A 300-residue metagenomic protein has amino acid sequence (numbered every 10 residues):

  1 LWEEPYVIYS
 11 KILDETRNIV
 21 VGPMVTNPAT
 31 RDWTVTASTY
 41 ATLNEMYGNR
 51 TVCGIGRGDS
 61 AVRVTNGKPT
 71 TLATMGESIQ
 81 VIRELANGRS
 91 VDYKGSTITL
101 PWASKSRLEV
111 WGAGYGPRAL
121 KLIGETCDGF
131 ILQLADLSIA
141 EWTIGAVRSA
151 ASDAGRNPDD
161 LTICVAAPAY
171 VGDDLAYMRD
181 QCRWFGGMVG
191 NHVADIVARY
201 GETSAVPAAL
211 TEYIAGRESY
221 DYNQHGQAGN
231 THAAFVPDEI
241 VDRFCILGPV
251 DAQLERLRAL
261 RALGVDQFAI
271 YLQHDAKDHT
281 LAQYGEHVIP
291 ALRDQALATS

Functional and structural regions predicted by a protein language model:
L1-M24, L108, T299: N-terminal beta1-alpha1-beta2 module of alpha/beta enzyme domains
W2-S10, D136-A151, A276-A282: Active-site-adjacent beta->alpha loops and helix N-cap segments on the catalytic face of soluble alpha/beta enzymes
Y9-V20, Y40-T51, G124-E125, S152-P158 (+1 more regions): Acidic (Asp/Glu)-rich catalytic clusters
V20-T26, T51-I55, V110-A113, F130-L132 (+2 more regions): Hydrophobic faces of well-ordered beta-strands that scaffold small-molecule active sites in alpha/beta enzyme cores
T26-T34, S104-Y115, A169-G172, E239-D251: Active-site mouth loops of central-metabolism enzymes
T39, G112-E125, Q181-C182, P249-A259: Short, acidic/polar
K68-L100, A140-A262, R293-S300: An alpha-helical appendage that flanks or caps ligand/catalytic pockets
W111-A151: Loop-centered beta-sheet repeat module
